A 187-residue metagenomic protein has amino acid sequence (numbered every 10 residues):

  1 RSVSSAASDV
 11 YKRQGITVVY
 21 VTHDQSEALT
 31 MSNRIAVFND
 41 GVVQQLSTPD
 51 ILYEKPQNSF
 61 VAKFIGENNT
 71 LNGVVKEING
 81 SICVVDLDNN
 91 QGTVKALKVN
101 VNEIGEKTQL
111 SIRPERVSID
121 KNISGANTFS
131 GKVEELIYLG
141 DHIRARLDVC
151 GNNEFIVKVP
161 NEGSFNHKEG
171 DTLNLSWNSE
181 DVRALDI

Functional and structural regions predicted by a protein language model:
R1, I16-V19, Q25, G105 (+2 more regions): Alpha-helical hydrophobic/aromatic positions enriched in membrane-embedded helices and signal peptides
R1-A7, Y11: Single conserved hydrophobic/aromatic residue that forms the stacking wall/gate of nucleotide- or nucleobase-binding
S2, L52-Y53, N100: Residue-level "hotspot" positions that anchor or transmit function at local structural transition points
S2, P56, T70, T128-F129: Short, conserved clusters of charged catalytic residues that mark active-site and nucleotide-handling motifs
K12, I16-T17, T22-Q91: Internal alpha/beta loop-helix hairpins
N68, I78-I187: Non-catalytic connector elements of ABC transporters
